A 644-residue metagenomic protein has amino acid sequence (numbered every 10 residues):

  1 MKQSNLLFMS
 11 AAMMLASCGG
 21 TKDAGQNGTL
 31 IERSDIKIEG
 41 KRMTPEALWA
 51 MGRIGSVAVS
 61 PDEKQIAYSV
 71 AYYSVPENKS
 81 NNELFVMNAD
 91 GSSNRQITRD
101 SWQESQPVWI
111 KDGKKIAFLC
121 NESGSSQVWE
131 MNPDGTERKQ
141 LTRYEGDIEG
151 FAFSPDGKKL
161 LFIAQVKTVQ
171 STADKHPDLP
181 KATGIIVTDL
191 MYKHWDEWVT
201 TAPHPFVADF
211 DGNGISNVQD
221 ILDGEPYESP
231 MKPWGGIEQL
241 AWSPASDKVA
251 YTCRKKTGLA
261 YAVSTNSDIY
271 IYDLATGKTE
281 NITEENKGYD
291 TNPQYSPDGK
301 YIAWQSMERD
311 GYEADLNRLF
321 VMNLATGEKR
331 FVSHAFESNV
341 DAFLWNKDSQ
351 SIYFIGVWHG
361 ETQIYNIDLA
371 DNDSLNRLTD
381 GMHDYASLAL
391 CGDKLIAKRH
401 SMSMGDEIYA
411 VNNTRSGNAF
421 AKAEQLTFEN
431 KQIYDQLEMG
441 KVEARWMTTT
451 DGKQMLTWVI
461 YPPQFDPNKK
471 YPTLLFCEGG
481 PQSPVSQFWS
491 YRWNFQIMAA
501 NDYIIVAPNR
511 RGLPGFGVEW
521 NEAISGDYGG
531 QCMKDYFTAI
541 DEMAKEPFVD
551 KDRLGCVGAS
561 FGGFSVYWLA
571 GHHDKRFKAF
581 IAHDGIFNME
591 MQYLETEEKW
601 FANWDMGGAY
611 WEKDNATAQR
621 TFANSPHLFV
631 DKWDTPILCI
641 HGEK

Functional and structural regions predicted by a protein language model:
L15-S17: C-terminal motif of bacterial Sec signal peptides marking the signal peptidase cleavage site
G25-R33, N82, Q165-G224, T252-K255 (+5 more regions): Predominantly five- to eight-bladed beta-propeller fold
E46-N82: Beta-strand-rich domains and repeat architectures in extracellular enzymes and scaffolds, especially beta-propellers
M51-I66, S101-A117, R138, E145-L160 (+12 more regions): Conserved beta-propeller blade repeats
P76-N81, N121-S126, E197-T201, A260-S267 (+3 more regions): Short, solvent-exposed loop/turn segments at conserved positions within beta-propeller repeat blades
N88-S92, N132-T136, F210-N213, D273-G277 (+3 more regions): Short loop/turn segments that connect beta-strands within beta-propeller blades
T257, F420-K422, T427-D552, A559 (+1 more regions): Cap/lid segment of the alpha/beta-hydrolase catalytic domain
N494, A499-A500, A507-K644: Active-site-proximal cap/loop segments of hydrolase catalytic domains
